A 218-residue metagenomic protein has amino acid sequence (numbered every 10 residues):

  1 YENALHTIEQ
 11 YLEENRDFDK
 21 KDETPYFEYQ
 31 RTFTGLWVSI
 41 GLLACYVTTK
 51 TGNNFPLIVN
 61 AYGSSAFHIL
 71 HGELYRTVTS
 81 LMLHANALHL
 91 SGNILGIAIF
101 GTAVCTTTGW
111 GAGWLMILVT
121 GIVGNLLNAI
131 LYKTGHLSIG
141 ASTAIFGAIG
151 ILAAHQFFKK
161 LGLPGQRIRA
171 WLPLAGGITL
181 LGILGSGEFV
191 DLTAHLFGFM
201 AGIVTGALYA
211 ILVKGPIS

Functional and structural regions predicted by a protein language model:
Y1-R16: Extended, hydrophilic extramembrane loops/domains of integral membrane proteins
L12-S218: A detector for small-residue-rich transmembrane helices and their helix-helix packing motifs
